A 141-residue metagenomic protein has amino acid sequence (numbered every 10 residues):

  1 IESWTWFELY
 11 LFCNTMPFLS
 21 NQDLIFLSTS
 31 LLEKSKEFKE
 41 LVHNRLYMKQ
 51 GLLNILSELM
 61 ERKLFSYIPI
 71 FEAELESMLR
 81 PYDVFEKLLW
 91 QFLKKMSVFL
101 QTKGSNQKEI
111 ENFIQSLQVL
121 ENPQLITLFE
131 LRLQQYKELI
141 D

Functional and structural regions predicted by a protein language model:
I1-Y67: Mid-protein regulatory/catalytic core that forms ligand/cofactor-binding pockets and protein-protein interaction
W4-Y10, V42-G51, P81-Q91, E121-L131: Alpha-solenoid helical repeat architecture
Y10-N14, Q50-E58, L89-L100, L131-L139: "A position-specific structural signal for the A-helix of alpha-solenoid helical repeats
L24-I25, F65-P69, N106-F113: Solenoid-repeat scaffolds in large eukaryotic assemblies
L32-K39, E72-R80, N112-N122: Amphipathic alpha-helical segments of tetratricopeptide repeats
K34-K39, R45, K49, K63 (+5 more regions): Context-gated lysine
E58-Q101: Intrinsically disordered, low-complexity segments enriched in Gly and acidic/Ser/Thr residues that form flexible
K103-D141: C-terminal non-catalytic interaction modules
